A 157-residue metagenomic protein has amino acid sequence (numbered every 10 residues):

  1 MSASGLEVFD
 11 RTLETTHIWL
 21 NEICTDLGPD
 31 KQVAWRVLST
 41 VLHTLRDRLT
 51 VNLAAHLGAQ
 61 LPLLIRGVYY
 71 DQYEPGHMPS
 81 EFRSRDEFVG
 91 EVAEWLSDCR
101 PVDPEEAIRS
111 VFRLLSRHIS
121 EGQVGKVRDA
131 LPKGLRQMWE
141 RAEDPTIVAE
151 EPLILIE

Functional and structural regions predicted by a protein language model:
M1-I18, E143, I147-E157: Intrinsic N-terminal pre-sequences and regulatory tails
S4, V8-T12, G28-K31, P101-V102 (+4 more regions): Terminal domain-initiation and capping elements
S4-R48: The feature marks the first
G28-S39, R46-A55, C99-S110, S116-D129: Short, low-complexity cationic-aromatic patches
H43-T50, P62, R66, Y70 (+6 more regions): Amphipathic alpha-helical core segments of compact helical bundles
V51-L64, D71, P75-S80, G125-A130: Short, charged early-sequence alpha-helical segments and their helix-coil boundaries
V68-E121: Short, solvent-exposed interaction modules
V111-E157: Preference for long, well-ordered alpha-helical segments
